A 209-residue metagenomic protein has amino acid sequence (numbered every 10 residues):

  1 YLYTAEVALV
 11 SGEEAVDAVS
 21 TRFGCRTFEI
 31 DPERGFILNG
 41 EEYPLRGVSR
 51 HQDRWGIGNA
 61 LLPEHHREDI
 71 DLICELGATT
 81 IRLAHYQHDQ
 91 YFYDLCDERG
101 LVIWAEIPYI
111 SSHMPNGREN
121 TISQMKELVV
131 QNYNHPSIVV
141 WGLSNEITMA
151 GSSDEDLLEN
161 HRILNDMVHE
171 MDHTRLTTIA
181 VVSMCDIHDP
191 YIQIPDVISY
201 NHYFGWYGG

Functional and structural regions predicted by a protein language model:
Y1, Y207-G209: Short, intrinsically disordered, charge-balanced linker/junction segments flanking boundaries in proteins
Y1-L95, R99-I103, Q124-E127, V139-V140 (+3 more regions): Secreted/periplasmic carbohydrate-active enzymes, especially glycoside hydrolases
V10, I30, H88-Q90, I110 (+3 more regions): Residue-level marker for beta-strand->alpha-helix junctions and adjacent short loops that shape enzyme
E98-G100, P115-Y207: Active-site neighborhood of glycoside hydrolase catalytic domains
W104-S112, N145-E146: Active-site neighborhood of divalent metal-dependent phosphoester/pyrophosphate hydrolases
